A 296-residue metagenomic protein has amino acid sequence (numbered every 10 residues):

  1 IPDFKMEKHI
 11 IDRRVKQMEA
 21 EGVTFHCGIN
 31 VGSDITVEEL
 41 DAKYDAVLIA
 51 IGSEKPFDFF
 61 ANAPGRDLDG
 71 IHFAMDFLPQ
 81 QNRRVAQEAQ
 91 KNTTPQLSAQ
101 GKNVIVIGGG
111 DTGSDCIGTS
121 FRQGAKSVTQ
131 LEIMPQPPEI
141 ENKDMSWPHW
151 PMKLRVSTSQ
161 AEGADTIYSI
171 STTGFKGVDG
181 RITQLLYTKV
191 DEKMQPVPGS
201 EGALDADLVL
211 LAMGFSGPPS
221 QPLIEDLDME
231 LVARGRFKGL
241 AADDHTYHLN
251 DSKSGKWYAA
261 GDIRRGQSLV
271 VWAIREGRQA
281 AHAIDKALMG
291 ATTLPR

Functional and structural regions predicted by a protein language model:
I1-H26, R66-Q81, K143-G177, Y187: N-terminal glycine-rich dinucleotide-binding loop that anchors FAD/FMN and/or NAD(P) in oxidoreductases
D12-A61, T173-K189, A206-L210, F215-L223: Feature captures the FAD/FMN-dependent oxidoreductase FAD-binding
G28, Q100-N103, S169, S254: Phosphate-coordination loops involved in phosphoryl transfer and adenosine-cofactor binding
L48, A125-I133: Short beta-strand "acidic-cap" motif of Rossmann-like dinucleotide-binding folds
E54, T112, Q136: Conserved Rossmann-like nucleotide-cofactor binding loop
D67-G101, K193-Q267: FAD-site-proximal beta/loop scaffold in flavoenzymes
Q87-A125: Rossmann-like NAD(P)H-binding beta-loop-alpha module
G113-G118, Q123, A260-L294: A conserved FAD-binding loop/helix module that cradles the flavin
